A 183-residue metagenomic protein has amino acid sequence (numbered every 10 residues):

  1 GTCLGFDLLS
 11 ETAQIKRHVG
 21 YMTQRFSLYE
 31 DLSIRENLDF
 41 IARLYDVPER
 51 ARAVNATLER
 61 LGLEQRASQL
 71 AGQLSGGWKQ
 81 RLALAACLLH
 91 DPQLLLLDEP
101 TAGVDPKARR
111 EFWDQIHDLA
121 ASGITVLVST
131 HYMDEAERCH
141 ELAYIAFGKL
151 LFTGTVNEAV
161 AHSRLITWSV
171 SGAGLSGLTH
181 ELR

Functional and structural regions predicted by a protein language model:
G1-D7, Q14-I15: Conserved ABC transporter NBD signature motif
D31, L70-L74: Conserved ABC ATPase signature
D39, R43-R66: Conserved ABC ATPase "signature" region
L84: Hydrophobic anchor residue at the start of the ABC signature
L89-Q93: A short, proline-enriched helix->beta-strand linker immediately N-terminal to the Walker B motif in ABC-type P-loop
L95-D98: Catalytic Walker B motif of ABC-type/P-loop ATPase nucleotide-binding domains
P106-A108: Helix N-cap at the start of a conserved alpha-helix in ABC-type nucleotide-binding domains
F112-R183: ABC transporter nucleotide-binding domain
